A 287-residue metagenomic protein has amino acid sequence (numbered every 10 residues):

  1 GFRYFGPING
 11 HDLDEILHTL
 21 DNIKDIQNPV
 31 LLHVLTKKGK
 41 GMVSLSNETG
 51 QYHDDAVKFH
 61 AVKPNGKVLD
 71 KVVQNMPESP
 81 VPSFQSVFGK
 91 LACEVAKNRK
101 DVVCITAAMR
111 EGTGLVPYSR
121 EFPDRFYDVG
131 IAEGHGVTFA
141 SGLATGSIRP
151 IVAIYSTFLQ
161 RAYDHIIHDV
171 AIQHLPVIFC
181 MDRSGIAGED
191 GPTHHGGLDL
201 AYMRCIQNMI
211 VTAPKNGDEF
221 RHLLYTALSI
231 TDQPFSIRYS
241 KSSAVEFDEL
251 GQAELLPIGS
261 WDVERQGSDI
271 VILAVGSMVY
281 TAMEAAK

Functional and structural regions predicted by a protein language model:
F2-T19, D25-F235, S243: Thiamine diphosphate
G6, H11, E15-Q27, A92 (+2 more regions): Long hydrophobic segments that form regular secondary structure
I105, R238, L273-A274: Short, conserved beta-strand edge motifs with alternating hydrophobic and charged residues
G114-V116, Y127, V152, F247-D248 (+2 more regions): Extended hydrophobic-aromatic, low-complexity segments
I230-Q233, Y239-P257: Positively charged, proline/Ser/Thr-rich regional signature most characteristic of the Rhodanese/CDC25-like
